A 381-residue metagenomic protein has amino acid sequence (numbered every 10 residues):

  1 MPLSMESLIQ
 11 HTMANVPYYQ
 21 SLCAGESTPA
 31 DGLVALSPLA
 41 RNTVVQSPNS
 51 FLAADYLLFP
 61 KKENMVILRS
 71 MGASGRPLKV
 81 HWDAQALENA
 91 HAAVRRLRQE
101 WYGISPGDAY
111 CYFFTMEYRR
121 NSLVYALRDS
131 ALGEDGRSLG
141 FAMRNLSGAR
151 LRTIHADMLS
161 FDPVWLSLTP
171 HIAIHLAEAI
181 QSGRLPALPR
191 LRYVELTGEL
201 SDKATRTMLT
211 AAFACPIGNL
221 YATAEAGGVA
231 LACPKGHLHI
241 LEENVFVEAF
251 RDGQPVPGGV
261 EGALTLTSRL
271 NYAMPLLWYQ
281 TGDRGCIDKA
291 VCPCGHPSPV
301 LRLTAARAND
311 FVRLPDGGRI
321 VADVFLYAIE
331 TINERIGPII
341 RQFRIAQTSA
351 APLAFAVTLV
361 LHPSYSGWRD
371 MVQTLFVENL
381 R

Functional and structural regions predicted by a protein language model:
M1-L3, S7-Q10, D135-R381: Active-site glycine/GP-rich loop and adjacent strand/helix microenvironment that borders small-molecule binding pockets
M1-R69, S74-D108, M116, S160-S167 (+4 more regions): Nucleotide 5′-phosphate-binding alpha/beta core
G25, A53, N64, A90 (+9 more regions): Solvent-exposed, non-transmembrane amphipathic alpha-helical segments
E26, L33, N121-S122, H296 (+2 more regions): Intrinsically disordered, low-complexity regions
S27, Y56, Y125-D129, G133 (+2 more regions): Hydrophobic transmembrane signal anchors and adjacent membrane-proximal interface regions, especially in viral
R41-N42, D129-S130, Q181-S182: Short, flexible segments with low predicted structural confidence
V94, E117-N121, Y125, Q181 (+2 more regions): Short amphipathic alpha-helical patches
Q99-L132, F141-R144: Conserved AMP-binding loop of ANL adenylate-forming enzymes
